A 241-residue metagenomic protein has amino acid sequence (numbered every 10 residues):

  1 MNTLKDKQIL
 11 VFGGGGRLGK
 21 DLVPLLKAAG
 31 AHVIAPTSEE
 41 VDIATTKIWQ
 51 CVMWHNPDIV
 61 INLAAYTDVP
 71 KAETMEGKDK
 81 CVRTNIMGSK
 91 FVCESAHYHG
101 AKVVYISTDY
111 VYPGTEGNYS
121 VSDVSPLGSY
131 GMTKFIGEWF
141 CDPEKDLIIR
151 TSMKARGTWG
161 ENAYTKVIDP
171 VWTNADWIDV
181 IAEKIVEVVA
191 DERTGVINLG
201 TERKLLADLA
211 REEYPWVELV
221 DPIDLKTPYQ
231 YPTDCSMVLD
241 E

Functional and structural regions predicted by a protein language model:
L4-A28: N-terminal Rossmann NAD(P)H-binding glycine-rich loop of SDR-like oxidoreductase domains
K27, V33-C51: Adenosine-cofactor binding site in Rossmann-like domains, unifying the SAM/SAH pocket of S-adenosylmethionine-dependent
A44, E76, K80-F91, V124 (+2 more regions): Glycine-rich NAD(P)-binding loop of the Rossmann-fold in SDR/ketoreductase-type enzymes
T45-T84: NAD(P)H-binding glycine-rich loop region in Rossmannoid oxidoreductase-like domains and their noncatalytic homologs
K90-S125: Conserved Rossmann-fold NAD(P)-dependent oxidoreductase catalytic core, especially the SDR/UDP-sugar
S125-S152: Active-site Tyr-X1-5-Lys
K154-Y164, W172-K204: Alpha-helical substrate-binding/gating segment
K184-D234: Mid/C-terminal beta-alpha module of Rossmann-like enzyme folds, strongest in SDR-family dehydrogenases/epimerases
